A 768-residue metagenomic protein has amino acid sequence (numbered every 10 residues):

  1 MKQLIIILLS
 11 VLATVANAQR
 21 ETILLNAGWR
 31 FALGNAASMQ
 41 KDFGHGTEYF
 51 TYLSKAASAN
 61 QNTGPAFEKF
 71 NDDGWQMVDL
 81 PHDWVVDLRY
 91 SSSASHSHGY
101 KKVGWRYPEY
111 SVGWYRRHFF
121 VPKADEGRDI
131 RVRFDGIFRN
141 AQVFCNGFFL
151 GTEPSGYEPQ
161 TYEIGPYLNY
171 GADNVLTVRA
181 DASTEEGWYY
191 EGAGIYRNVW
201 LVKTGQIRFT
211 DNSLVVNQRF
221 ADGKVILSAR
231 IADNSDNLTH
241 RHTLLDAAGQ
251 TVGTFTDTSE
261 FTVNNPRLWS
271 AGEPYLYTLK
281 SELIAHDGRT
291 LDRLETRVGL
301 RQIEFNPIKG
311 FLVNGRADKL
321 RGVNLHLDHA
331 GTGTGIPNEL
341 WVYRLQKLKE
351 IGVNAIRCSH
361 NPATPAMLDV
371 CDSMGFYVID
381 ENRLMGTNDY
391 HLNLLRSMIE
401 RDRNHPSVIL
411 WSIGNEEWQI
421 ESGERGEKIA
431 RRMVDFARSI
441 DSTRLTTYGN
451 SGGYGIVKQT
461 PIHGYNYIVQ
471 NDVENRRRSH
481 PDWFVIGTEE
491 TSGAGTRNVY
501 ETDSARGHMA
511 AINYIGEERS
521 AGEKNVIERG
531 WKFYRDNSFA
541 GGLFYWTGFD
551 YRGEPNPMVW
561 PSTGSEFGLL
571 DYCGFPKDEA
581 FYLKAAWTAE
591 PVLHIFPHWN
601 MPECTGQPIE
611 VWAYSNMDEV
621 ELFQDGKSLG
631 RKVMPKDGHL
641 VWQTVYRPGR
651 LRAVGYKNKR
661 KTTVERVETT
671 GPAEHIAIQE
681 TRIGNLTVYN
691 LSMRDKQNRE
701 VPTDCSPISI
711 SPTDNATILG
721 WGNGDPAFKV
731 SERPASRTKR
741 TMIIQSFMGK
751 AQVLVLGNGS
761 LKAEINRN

Functional and structural regions predicted by a protein language model:
Q19-R133, E186, G192-I195, F549 (+1 more regions): Extended carbohydrate-recognition surfaces in non-catalytic/accessory domains of CAZymes and lectin-like proteins
A32-A37, Q61, V86-S91, W105-D211 (+7 more regions): Accessory beta-strand-rich segments of carbohydrate-active enzymes
L33, F43-K69, F148, E153 (+5 more regions): Extended substrate-binding grooves/exosites of carbohydrate-active enzymes
G99-G104, P154-G156, Y162-L227, I231-S235 (+9 more regions): An acidic-aromatic loop/edge-strand motif
N169-G171, A229-N306, H639-P648, K657 (+1 more regions): Extended acidic/polar, glycine-enriched regions that form or flank non-catalytic beta-rich accessory modules
S228-I231, E282, P597, I609-S615 (+4 more regions): Beta-strand-rich structural segments
N237, F305, T588-E610, R666-V688 (+1 more regions): Short S/T/G/P-enriched beta-strand
L238-R241, G272-Y277, N616-D618, L622-L629 (+2 more regions): Short flexible loop/turn segments that cap and initiate beta-strands
